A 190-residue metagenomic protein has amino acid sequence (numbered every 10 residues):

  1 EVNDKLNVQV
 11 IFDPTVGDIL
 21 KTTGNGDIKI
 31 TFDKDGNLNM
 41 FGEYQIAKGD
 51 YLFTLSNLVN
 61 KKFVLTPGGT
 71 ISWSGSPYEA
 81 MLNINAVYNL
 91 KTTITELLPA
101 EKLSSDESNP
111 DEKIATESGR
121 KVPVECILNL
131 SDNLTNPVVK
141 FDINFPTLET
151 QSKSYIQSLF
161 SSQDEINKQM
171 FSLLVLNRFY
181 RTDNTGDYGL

Functional and structural regions predicted by a protein language model:
E1-D183: Strand-loop-strand
T185-L190: Short, intrinsically disordered, charge-balanced linker/junction segments flanking boundaries in proteins
